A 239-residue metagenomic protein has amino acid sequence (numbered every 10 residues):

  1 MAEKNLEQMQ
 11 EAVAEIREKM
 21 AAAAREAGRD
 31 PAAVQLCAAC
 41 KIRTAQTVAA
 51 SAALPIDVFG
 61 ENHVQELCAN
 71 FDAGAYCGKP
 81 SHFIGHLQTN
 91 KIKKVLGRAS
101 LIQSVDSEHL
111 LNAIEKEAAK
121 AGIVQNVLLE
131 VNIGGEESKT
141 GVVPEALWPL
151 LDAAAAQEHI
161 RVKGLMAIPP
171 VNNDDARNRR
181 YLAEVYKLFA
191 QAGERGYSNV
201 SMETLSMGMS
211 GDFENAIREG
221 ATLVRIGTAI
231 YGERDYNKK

Functional and structural regions predicted by a protein language model:
M1-K187, Q191-G211, E219, Y231: Conserved alpha/beta-domain cores
E214-R218, I226, I230-N237: Expand to "…catalyze enediolate/carbanion chemistry for C-C bond making/breaking, isomerization, decarboxylation
